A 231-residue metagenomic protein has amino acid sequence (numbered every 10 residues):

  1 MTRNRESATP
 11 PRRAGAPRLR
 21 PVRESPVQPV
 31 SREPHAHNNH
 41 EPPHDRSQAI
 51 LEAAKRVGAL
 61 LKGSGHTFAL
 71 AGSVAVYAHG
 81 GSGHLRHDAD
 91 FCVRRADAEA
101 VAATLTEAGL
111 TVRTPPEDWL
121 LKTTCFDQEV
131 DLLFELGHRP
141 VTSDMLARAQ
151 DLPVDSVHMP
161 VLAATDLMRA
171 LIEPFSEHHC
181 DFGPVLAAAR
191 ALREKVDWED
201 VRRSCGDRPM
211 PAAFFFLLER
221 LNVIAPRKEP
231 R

Functional and structural regions predicted by a protein language model:
T2-E6, P11-R13, P17-R231: Compositionally biased terminal segments of proteins
